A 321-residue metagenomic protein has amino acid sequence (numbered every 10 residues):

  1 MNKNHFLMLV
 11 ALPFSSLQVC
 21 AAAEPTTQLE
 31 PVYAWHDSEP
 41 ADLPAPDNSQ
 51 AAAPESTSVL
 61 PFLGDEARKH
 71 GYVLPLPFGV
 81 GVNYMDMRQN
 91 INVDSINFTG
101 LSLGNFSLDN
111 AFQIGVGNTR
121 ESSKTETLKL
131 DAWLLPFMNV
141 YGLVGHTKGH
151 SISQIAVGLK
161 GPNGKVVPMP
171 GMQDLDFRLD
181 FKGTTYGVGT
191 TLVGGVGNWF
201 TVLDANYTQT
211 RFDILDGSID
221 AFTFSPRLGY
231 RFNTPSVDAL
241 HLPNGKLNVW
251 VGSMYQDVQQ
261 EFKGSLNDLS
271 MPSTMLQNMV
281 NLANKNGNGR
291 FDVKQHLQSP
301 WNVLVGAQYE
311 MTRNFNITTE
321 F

Functional and structural regions predicted by a protein language model:
A22-E121: Short glycine/proline- and aromatic-enriched beta-strand/turn motifs that initiate or cap beta-hairpins
E24, R68-P77, A132-F137, G194-T201 (+2 more regions): Short loop/turn motifs that connect adjacent beta-strands in outer-membrane beta-barrel proteins
A67, A111-V116, G171-R178, T210-D216 (+1 more regions): Extracellular loop and loop/strand-boundary signature of outer-membrane beta-barrel proteins
L76, S122-E126, D180-Y186, D216-F224 (+2 more regions): Residues that define the transmembrane beta-barrel architecture of outer-membrane proteins
L76-N83, V140-G142, W199-L203, F224-P226 (+2 more regions): Transmembrane beta-strands of outer-membrane beta-barrel proteins
V82, L128-P136, G142, V188-G194 (+2 more regions): Residues on the lipid-exposed face of transmembrane beta-strands in outer-membrane beta-barrel proteins
Y84-N90, V144-H150, G194-N198, A205-R211 (+3 more regions): Transmembrane beta-strands of outer-membrane beta-barrel pores
N248-F321: Outer membrane beta-barrel transmembrane domains
